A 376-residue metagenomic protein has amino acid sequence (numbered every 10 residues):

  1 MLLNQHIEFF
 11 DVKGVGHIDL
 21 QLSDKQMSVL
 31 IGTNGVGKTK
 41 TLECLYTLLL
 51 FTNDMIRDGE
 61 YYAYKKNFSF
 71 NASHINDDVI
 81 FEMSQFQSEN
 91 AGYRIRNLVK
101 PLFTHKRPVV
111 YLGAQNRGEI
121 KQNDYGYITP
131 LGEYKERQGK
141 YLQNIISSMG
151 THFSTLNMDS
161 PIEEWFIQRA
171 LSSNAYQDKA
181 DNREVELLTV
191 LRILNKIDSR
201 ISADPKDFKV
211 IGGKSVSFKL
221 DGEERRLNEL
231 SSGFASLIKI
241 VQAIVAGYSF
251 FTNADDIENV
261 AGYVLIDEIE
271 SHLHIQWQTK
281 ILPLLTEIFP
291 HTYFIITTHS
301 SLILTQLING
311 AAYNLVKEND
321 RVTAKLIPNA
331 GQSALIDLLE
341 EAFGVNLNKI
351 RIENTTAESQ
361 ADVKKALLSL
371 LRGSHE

Functional and structural regions predicted by a protein language model:
M1-D54, G213-N354: Switch/communication elements of ASCE P-loop NTPase nucleotide-binding domains
M1-M158, K179, N348-K349, A366-E376: P-loop NTPase switch/coupling surface
Q26, R107, E186-T189, A261: Conserved catalytic motifs of the protein kinase core domain
H105, R183, L187-L191, G331-L335: A structural signal for well-ordered alpha-helical scaffolds and beta->alpha junctions
R107-Y134, M158-D181, I211-L220, I266-Q278 (+1 more regions): Short, charge-rich amphipathic segments
G113-A114, L187-L188, S301: Proline-rich low-complexity regions
I146-A235, Q242-I257, I350-E376: Extended helical coiled-coil dimerization/tether regions that scaffold and oligomerize large DNA-maintenance assemblies
